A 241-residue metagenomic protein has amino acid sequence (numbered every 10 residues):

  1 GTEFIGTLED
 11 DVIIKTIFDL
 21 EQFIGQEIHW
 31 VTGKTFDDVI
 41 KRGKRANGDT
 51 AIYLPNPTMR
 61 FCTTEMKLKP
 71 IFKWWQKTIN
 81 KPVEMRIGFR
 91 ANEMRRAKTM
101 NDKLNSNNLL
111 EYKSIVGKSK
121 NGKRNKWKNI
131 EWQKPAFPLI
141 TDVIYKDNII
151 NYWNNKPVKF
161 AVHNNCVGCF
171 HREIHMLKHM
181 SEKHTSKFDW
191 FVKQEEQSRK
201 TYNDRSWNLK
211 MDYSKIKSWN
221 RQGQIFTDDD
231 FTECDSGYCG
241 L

Functional and structural regions predicted by a protein language model:
G1-L241: Nucleotide-activated chemistry modules centered on ATP-dependent adenylation/adenylyltransferase
